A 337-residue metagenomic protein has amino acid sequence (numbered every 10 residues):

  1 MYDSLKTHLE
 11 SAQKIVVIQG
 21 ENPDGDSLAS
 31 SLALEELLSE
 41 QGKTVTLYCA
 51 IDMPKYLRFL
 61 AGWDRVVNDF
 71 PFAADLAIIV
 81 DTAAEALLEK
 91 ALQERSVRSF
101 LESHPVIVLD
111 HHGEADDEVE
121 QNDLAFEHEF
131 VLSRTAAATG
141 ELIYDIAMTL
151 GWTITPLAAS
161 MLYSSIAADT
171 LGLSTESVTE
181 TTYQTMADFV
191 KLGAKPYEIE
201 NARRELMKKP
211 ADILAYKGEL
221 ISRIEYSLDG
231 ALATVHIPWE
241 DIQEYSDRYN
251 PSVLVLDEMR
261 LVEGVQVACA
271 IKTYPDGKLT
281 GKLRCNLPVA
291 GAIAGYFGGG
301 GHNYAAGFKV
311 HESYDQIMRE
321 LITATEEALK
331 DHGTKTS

Functional and structural regions predicted by a protein language model:
M1-G218, E225-S337: Replace "Mg2+/Mn2+-dependent" with "divalent metal-dependent
